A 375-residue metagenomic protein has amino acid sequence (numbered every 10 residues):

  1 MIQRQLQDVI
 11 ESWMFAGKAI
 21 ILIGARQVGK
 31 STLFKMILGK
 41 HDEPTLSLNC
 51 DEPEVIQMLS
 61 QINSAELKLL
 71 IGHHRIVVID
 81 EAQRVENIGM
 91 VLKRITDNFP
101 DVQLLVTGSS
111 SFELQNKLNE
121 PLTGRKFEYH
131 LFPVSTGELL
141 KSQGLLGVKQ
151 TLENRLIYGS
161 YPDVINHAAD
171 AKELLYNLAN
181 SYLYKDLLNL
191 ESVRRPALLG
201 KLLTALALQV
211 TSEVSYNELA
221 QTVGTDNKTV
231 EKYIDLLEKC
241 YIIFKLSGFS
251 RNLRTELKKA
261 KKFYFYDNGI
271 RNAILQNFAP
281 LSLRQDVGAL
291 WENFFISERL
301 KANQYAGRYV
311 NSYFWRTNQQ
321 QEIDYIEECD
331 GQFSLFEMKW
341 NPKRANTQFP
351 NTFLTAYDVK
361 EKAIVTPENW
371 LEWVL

Functional and structural regions predicted by a protein language model:
Q3, S12-I21, A25-S31, M36-T45 (+4 more regions): A cross-kingdom feature that marks ATP-driven nucleic-acid transaction machinery
L46-H73: Short glycine-rich substrate-engagement loop in P-loop NTPases that contacts/grips substrate
Q57-M58, Q83-L92, N116-K117: Conserved ATPase-coupling elements of RecA-like P-loop NTPase cores
I71-I88: Conserved P-loop NTPase "ATPase switch" module shared by AAA+ and STAND
G89-F112, N119-P121: Conserved catalytic/switch belt of AAA+ P-loop NTPases
T107-S111, K117, P133-V134, E368: A short beta-strand-to-loop transition that corresponds to the Sensor-1 phosphate-sensing loop of AAA+ P-loop ATPases
F112-F127, Q143: Short regulatory helix/loop adjacent to the ATP-binding pocket of P-loop NTPases
H130-K301: Interdomain hinge/linker elements that couple catalytic modules in large macromolecular machines
